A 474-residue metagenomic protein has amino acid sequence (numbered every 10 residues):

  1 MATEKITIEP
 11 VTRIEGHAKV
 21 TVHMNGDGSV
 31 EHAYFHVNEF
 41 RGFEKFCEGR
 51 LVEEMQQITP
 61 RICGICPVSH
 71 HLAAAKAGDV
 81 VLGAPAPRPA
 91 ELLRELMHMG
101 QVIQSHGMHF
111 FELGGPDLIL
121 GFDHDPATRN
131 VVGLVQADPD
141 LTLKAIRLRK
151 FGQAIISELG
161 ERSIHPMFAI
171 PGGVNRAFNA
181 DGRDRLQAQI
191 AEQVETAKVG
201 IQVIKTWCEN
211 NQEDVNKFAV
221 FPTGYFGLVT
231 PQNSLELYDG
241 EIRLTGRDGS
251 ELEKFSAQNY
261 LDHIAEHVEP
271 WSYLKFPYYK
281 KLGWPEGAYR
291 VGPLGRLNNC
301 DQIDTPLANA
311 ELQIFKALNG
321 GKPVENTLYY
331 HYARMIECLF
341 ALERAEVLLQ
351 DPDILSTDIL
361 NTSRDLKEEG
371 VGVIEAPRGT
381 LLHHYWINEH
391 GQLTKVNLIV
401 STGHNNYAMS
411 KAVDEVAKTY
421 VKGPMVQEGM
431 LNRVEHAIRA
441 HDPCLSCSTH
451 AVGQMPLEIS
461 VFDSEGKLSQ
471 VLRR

Functional and structural regions predicted by a protein language model:
M1-R378, V400-R474: Active-site bordering "gate/hinge" segments that shape substrate access to catalytic or cofactor-binding pockets
R378, H383-Y385, K395: A translation/RNA-centric and nucleic-acid-associated enzymatic feature enriched in Class II aminoacyl-tRNA synthetases
G391: Active-site catalytic microenvironments in core metabolic enzymes, especially phosphate/sugar-handling
T394-V396, V400: Active-site/pore-lining binding-face segments in mid-to-C-terminal subdomains
